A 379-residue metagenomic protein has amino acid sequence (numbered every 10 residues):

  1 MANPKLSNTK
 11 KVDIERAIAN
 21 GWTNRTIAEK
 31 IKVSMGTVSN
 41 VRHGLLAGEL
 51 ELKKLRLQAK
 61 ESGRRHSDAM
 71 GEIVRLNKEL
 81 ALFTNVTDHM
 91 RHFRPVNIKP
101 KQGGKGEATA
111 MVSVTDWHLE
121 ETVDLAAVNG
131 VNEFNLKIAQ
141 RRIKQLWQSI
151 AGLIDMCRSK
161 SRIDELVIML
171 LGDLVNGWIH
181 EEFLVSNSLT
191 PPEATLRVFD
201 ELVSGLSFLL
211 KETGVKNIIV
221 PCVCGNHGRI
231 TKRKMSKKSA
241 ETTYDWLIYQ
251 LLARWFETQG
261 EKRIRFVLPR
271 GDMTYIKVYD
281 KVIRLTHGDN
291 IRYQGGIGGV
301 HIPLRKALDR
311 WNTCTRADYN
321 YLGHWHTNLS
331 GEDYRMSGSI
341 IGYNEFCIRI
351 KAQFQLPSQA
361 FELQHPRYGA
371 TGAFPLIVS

Functional and structural regions predicted by a protein language model:
N3-S7, G103, C314: Residue-level marker of regulatory loop/turn positions in helix-turn-helix DNA-binding domains and in histidine
P4-W22: Short, amphipathic alpha-helical "recognition" segments used to contact nucleic acids or chromatin
A19-N20, G104-G106, K160-R162, K277 (+1 more regions): Flexible, charged surface loops at secondary-structure boundaries
T26-A28: Short alpha-helical "recognition helix" segments of helix-turn-helix
G36-K160, E362-P366, V378-S379: Basic, amphipathic N-terminal segments that precede the first structured/catalytic domain
I98-W117, L125, N129-L252: Core catalytic region of metal-dependent phosphoesterases/phosphodiesterases, especially metallo-beta-lactamase-like
K238-D272, Y279-S379: Conserved beta-sheet core of the metallophosphoesterase superfamily
